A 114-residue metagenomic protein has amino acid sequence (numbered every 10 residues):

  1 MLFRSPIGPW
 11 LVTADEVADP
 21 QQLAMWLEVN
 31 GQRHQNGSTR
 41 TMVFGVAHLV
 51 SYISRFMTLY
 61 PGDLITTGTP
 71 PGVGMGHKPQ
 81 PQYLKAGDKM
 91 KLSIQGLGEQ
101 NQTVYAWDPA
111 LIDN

Functional and structural regions predicted by a protein language model:
M1-N114: Catalytic-pocket segment enriched in acidic/His residues
